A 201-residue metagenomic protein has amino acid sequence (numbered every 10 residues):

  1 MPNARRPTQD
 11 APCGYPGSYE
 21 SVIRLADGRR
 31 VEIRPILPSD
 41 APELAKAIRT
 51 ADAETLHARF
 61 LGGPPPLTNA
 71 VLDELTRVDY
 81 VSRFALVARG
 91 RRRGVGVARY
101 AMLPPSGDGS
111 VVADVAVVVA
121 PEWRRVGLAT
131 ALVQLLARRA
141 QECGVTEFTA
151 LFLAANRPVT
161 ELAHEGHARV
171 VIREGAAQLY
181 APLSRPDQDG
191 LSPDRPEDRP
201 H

Functional and structural regions predicted by a protein language model:
M1-H201: Long, contiguous binding/interaction regions
